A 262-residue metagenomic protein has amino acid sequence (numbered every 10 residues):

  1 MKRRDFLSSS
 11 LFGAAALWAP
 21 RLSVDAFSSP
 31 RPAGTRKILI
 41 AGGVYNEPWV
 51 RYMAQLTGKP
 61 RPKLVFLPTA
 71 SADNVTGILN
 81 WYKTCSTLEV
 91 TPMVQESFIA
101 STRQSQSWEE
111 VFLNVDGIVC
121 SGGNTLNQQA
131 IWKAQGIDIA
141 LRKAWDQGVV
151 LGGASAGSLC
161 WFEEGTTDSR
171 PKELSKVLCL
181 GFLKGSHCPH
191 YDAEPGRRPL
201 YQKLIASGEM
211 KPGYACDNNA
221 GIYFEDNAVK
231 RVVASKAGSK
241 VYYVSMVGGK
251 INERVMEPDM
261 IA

Functional and structural regions predicted by a protein language model:
D5-A26: N-terminal export signals
S29-P60, V75-T87, G117, G165-T167 (+1 more regions): C-terminal and late-domain segments of enzyme folds
I40, V94-Q95, V119-C120, L151-A154 (+1 more regions): General beta-strand structural signal in soluble alpha/beta enzymes
V44-N46, A70-D73, N124-L126, G157-L159: Solvent-exposed loop/turn segments at secondary-structure junctions within structured extracellular/periplasmic domains
V65-T69: Short internal beta-strands
S71-V115, C120, N127: Portal/gating segments that form or line small-molecule/metal binding sites
S121-R198: Class I SAM-dependent methyltransferase SAM-binding "motif I" and its flanking Rossmann-like core
